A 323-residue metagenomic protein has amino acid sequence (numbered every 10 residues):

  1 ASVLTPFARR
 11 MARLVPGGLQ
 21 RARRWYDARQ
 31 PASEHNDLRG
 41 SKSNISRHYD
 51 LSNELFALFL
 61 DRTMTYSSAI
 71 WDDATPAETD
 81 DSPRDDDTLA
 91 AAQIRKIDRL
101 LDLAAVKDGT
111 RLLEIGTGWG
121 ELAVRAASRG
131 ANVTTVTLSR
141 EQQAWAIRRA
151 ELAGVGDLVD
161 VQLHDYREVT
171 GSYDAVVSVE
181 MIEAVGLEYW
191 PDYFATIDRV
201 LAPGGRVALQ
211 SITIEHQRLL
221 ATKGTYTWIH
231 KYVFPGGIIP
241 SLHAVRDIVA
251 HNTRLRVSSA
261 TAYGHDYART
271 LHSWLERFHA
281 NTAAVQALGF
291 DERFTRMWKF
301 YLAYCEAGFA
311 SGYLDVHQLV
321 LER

Functional and structural regions predicted by a protein language model:
A1-R62: N-terminal auxiliary segments of SAM/dcSAM-dependent transferases
D108-G116: Conserved class I S-adenosyl-L-methionine
W119-G130: Conserved SAM-binding loop of SAM-dependent methyltransferases across substrates and taxa, primarily the Class I
A153-Y166: Conserved SAM-binding strand-loop segment of SAM-dependent methyltransferases
R167-V177: A short acidic, Gly/Pro-enriched loop at the edge of an enzyme's catalytic core that lines a small-molecule cofactor
P191-P203: A short glycine-rich, Lys/Arg-flanked "PGG" loop and its adjoining helix->strand segment in the class I
G204-I212: Conserved beta-strand signature within the Rossmann-like core of class I S-adenosyl-L-methionine
T213-R323: Substrate-binding/catalytic lobe of Class I Rossmann-like enzymes that use SAM or dcSAM, i.e., the mid-to-C-terminal
